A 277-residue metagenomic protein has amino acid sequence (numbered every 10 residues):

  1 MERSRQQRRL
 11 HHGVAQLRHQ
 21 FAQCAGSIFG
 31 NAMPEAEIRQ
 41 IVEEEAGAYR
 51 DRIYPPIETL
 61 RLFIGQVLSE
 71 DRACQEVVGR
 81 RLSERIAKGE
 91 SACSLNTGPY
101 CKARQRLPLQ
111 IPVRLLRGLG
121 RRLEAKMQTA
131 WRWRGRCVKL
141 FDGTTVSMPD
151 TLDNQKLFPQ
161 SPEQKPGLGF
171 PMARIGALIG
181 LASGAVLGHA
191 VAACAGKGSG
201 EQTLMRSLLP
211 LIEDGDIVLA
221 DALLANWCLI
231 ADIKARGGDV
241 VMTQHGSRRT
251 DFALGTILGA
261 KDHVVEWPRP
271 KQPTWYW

Functional and structural regions predicted by a protein language model:
M1-W277: Conserved, well-structured functional cores that handle cations and Mg-NTP chemistry
